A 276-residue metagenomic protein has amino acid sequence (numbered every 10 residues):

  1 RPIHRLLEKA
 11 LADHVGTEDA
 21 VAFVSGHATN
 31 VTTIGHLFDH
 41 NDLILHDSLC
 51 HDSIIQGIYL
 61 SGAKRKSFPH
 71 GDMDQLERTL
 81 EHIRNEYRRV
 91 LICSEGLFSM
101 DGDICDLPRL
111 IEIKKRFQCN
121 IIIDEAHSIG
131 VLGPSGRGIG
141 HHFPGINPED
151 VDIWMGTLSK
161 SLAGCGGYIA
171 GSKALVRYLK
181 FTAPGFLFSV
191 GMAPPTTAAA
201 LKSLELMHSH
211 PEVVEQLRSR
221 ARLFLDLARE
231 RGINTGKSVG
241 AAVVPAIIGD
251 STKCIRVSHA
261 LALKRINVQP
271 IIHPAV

Functional and structural regions predicted by a protein language model:
E8-T32: Short loop-beta-helix segment that forms the pyridoxal 5′-phosphate
S25, L45-S61: Substrate-binding/gating loop at the entrance of the active-site cleft, primarily in PLP-dependent aminotransferase-like
T33-D52, L261: Conserved PLP-anchoring active-site segment centered on the Schiff-base-forming lysine
K66, H70-I123: Active-site phosphate-binding strand-loop segment of PLP-dependent enzymes
S135, F143-Y178: Active-site PLP attachment segment
G191-H210, Q216, R220, A228-I233: Structural motif of enzymes handling amino- and sulfur-group chemistry
E215-L225, R231-R265: Conserved PLP-binding catalytic core of the aspartate aminotransferase-like
L263-V276: Conserved PLP cofactor-binding pocket of PLP-dependent enzymes
